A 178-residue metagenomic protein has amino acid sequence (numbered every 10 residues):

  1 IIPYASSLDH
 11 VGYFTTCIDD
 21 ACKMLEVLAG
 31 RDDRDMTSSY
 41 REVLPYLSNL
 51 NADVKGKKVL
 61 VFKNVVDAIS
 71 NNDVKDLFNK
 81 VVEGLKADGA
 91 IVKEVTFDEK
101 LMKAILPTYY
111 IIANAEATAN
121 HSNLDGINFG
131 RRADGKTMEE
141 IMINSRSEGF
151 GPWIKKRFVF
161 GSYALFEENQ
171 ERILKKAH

Functional and structural regions predicted by a protein language model:
I1-D76, E140-N144: A short helix-breaking turn/cap at a secondary-structure junction
V11-F14, M24-R34, V65, G84-I91 (+4 more regions): Change "in soluble alpha/beta enzymes" to "in soluble alpha/beta proteins
D20-V27, K80, G84, N120 (+1 more regions): Alpha-helical scaffold segments in soluble metabolic enzymes
T37-Y40, V95-F97, R157: Beta-strand segments within the central parallel beta-sheet cores of soluble alpha/beta enzyme folds
P45, S70-D98, G130-R131, I141-S145 (+1 more regions): Acyltransferase
D53-F62, I111, A115-H178: Short helix-loop capping/hinge segments that flank enzyme active sites or metal/cofactor-binding pockets
I69, A104, E168: Residues that form or flank phosphate/diphosphate-binding pockets in enzymes that use nucleotide phosphates
V74, A104-A115: Short glycine/threonine-rich loop-to-helix capping motif typified by GTGT followed within a few residues by an Asp-Pro
